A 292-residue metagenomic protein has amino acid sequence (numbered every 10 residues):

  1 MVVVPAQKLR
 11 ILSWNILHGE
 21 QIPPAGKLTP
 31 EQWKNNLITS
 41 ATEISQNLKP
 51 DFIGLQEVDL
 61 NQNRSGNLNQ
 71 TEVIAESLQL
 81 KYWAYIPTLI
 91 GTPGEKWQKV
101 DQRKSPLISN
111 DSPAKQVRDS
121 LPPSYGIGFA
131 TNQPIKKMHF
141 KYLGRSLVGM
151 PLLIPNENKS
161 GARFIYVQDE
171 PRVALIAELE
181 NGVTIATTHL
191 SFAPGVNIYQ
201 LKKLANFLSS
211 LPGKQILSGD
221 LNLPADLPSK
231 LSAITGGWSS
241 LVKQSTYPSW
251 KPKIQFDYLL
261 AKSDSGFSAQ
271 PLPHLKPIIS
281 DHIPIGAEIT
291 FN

Functional and structural regions predicted by a protein language model:
M1-S124, I198-K202, F291-N292: N-terminal, active-site-proximal structural segment of metallo-dependent hydrolase catalytic domains
V2-L12, P123-K137, K141, M150-I154 (+2 more regions): Beta-strand-turn-beta hairpins that frame and shape the catalytic cleft of phosphate-ester-processing enzymes
W14, L55-Q56, T188, S218-D220: Active-site flanking residues adjacent to catalytic metal/cofactor-binding acidic residues
A25-L28, V58-L60, R145-I165, T187-P194: Surface-exposed cleft-lining segments at the edges of enzyme active sites
E76-Q79, Q102-S109, D119-M138, L179 (+2 more regions): Conserved beta strand-loop-helix elements of the APE1-like EEP
W83-L89, M138-G144, Q270-P273: Conserved S-adenosyl-L-methionine
S112-D119, S160-Y166, Q244-P248, L272-K276: Short, P/G- and charge-enriched loop/turn segments at secondary-structure junctions
F140, A193-I216, L221-N292: Metal-dependent phosphoester-hydrolase catalytic domains
